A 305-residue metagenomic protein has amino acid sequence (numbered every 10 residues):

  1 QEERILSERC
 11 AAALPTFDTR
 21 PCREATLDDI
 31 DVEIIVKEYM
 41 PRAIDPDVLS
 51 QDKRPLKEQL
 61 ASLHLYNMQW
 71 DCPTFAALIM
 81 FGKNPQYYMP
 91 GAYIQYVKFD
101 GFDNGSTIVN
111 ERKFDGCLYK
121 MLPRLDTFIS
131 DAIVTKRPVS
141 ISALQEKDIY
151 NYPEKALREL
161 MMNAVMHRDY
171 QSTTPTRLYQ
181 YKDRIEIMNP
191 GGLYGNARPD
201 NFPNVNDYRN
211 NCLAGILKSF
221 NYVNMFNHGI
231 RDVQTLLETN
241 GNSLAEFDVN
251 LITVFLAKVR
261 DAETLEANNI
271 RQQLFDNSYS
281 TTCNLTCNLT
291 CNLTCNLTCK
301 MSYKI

Functional and structural regions predicted by a protein language model:
Q1-M161, V165-T174, Q180-N206, G229 (+1 more regions): Active-site helix-to-loop segments that bind/position phosphate- or nucleotide-bearing substrates and donors across
K182, L251-I252: Residue-level signal for tight coil/turn positions that link beta-strands
I185-S219, L265-F275: Glycine-rich/acidic phosphate-handling loop/turn and adjacent ATP-lid/helix of nucleotide-binding kinase/ATPase domains
M225, D232-N242: Conserved glycine-/histidine-rich ATP-lid loop and adjacent helix of the Bergerat-fold HATPase_c
N242-D248: Glycine-rich ATP-binding loops of the HATPase_c
T253-T281: Conserved alpha/beta core segments of nucleic-acid transaction machinery
T282-M301: Long, intrinsically disordered low-complexity tandem-repeat segments
